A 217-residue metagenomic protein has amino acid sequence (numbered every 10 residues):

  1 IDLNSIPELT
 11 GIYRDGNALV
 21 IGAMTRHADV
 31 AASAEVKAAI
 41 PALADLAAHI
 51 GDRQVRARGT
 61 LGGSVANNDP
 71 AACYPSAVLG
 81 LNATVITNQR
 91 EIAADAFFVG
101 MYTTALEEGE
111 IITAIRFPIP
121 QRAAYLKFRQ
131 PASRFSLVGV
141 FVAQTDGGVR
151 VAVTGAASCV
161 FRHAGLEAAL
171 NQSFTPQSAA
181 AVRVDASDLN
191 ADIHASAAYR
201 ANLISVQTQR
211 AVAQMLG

Functional and structural regions predicted by a protein language model:
I1-G217: C-terminal structural segment of proteins
